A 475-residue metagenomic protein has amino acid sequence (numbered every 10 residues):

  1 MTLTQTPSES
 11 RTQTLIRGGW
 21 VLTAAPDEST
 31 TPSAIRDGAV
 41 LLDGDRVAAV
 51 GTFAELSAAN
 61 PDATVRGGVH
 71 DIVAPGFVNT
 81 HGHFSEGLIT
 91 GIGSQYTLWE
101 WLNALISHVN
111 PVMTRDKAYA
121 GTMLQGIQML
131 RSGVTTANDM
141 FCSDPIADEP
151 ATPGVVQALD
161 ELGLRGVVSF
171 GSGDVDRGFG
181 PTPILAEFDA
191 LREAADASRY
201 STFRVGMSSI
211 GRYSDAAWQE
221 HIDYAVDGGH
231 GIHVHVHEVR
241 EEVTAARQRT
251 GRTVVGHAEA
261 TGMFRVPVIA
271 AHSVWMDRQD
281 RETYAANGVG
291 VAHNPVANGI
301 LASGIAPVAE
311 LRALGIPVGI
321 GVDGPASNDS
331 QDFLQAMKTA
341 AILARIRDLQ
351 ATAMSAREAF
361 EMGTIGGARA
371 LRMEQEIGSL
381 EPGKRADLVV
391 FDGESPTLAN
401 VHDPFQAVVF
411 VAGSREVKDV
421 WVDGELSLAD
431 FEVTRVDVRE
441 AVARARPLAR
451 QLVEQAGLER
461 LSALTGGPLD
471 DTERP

Functional and structural regions predicted by a protein language model:
M1-A59, D71, D471-R474: N-terminal metal-binding scaffold of metallo-dependent hydrolase/deaminase domains
T12-G18, S57-E100, M123, L130-R131 (+1 more regions): Replace "His-x-His-based motif
V21-D37, L301-A302, V308, A368-Q406: Acidic, glycine-enriched loop/beta-strand segments at the rims of small-molecule binding/catalytic pockets
L88-A118, A147, D176-R177, R240-P267 (+3 more regions): Active-site gating loops and adjacent loop-to-helix segments of metal-dependent hydrolytic enzymes
T90-G163, E187-A197, R446-R450, E454-G457: Alpha-helical scaffold segments that flank or form the walls of functional sites
I146-V274, R281: Metal-coordinating catalytic core of metallo-dependent amide/deamination hydrolases
A260-P267, A309-S395, V411-G413: His/Asp/Glu-enriched, well-ordered alpha-helical/loop segment that forms or immediately abuts the divalent-metal
R385-V442: C-terminal cap of metal-dependent C-N hydrolases
